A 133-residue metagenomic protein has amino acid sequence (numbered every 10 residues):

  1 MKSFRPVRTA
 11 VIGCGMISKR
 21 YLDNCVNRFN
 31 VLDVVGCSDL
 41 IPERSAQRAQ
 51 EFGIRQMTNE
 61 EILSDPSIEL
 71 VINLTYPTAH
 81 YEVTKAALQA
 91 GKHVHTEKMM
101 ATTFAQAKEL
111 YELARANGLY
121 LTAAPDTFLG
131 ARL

Functional and structural regions predicted by a protein language model:
M1-F52: N-terminal Rossmann-like dinucleotide-binding module
G13, Y76, M99, P125-F128: Structured beta->alpha junctions
S18, T58, H95-T96, L121-A123: Hydrophobic residues in well-ordered beta-strands that form the structural core
R28-F29, D65-P66, G130: Acidic-histidine catalytic/liganding microenvironments
L32, E69, K92, N117-L121: Short, well-ordered coil/turn segments that N-cap beta-strands
I54-L113: Beta-loop-alpha module in the N-terminal Rossmann-like domain of NAD(P)-dependent dehydrogenases, especially those
A101-L133: A contiguous active-site-proximal alpha/beta segment in oxidoreductase catalytic domains
